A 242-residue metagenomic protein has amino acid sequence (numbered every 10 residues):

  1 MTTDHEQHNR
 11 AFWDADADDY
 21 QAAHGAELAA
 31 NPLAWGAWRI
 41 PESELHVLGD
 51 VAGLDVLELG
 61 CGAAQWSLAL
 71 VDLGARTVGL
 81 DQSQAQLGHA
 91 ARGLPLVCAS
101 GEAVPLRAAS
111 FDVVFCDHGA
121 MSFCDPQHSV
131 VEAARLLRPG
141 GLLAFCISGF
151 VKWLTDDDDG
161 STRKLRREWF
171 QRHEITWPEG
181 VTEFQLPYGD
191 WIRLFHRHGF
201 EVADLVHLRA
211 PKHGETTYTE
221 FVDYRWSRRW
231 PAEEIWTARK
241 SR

Functional and structural regions predicted by a protein language model:
M1-E27: N-terminal, positively charged/glycine-rich alpha-helical extensions of SAM-dependent methyltransferases
L28-L54: Conserved alpha-helix/loop element of class I SAM-dependent methyltransferases that forms part of the SAM/SAH-binding
L57-A103: Class I SAM-dependent methyltransferase SAM/SAH-binding core
E102-V113: A short acidic, Gly/Pro-enriched loop at the edge of an enzyme's catalytic core that lines a small-molecule cofactor
V113-Q127: A short SAM/SAH-binding and catalytic strip from SAM-dependent methyltransferases
Q127-L142: A short glycine-rich, Lys/Arg-flanked "PGG" loop and its adjoining helix->strand segment in the class I
L142-H173: Conserved class I S-adenosyl-L-methionine
T182-L205: Short alpha-helix
